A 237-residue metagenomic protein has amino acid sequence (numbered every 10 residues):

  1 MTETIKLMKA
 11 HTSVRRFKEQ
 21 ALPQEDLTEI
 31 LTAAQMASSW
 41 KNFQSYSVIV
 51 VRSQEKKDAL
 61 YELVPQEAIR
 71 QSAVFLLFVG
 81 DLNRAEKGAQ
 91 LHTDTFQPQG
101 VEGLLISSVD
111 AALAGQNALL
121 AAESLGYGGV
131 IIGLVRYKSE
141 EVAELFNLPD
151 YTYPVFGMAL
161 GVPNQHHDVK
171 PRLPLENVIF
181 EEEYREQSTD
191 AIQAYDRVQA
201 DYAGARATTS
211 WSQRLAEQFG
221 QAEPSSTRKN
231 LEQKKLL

Functional and structural regions predicted by a protein language model:
M1-L237: Acidic, surface-exposed loops and disordered segments
